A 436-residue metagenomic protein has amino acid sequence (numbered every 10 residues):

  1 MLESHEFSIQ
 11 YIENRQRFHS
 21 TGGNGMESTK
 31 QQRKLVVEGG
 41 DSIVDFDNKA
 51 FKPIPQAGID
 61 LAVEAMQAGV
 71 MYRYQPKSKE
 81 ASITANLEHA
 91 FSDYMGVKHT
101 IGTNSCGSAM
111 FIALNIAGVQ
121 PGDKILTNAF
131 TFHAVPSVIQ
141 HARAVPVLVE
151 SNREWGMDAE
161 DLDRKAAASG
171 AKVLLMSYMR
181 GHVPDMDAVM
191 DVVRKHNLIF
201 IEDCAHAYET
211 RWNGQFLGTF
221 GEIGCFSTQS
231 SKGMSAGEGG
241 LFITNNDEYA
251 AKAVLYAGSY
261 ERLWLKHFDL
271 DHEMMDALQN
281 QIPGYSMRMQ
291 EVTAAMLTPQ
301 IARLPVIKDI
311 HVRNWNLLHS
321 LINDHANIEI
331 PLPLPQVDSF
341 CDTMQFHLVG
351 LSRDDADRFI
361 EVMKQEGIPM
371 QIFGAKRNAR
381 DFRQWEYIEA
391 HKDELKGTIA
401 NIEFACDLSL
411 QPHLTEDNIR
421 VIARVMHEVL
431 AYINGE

Functional and structural regions predicted by a protein language model:
F18, G22-K77, L278-Q281, L408-S409: N-terminal "arm"/small-domain region of PLP-dependent enzymes with the aminotransferase-like
A62, F91, A109, I125 (+15 more regions): Generic structural signal for small/hydrophobic residues in well-ordered secondary structure, especially within
R73-K77, S82-K124, V138-Q140, L148 (+1 more regions): Phosphate-binding glycine-rich loop
F111-A168, M363: Conserved PLP-anchoring active-site segment centered on the Schiff-base-forming lysine
E154-A236, L241-Y249: Active-site phosphate-binding strand-loop segment of PLP-dependent enzymes
A207-N213, F220-T343: Active-site region of PLP-dependent enzymes
E261-E273, L317-L321, R358-A405, G435-E436: Conserved PLP cofactor-binding pocket of PLP-dependent enzymes
L334-P335, C341-S352, R380-K392, E403-D417: Conserved PLP-binding active-site segment of the aspartate aminotransferase-like
